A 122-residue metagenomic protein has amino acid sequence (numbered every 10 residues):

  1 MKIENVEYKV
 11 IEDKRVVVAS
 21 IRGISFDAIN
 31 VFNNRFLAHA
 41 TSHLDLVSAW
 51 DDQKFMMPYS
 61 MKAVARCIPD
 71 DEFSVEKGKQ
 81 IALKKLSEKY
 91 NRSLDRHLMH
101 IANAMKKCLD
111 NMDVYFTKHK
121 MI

Functional and structural regions predicted by a protein language model:
M1-I122: Catalytic phosphate/metal-binding cores of nucleic-acid and nucleotide-processing enzymes, i.e., regions that mediate
